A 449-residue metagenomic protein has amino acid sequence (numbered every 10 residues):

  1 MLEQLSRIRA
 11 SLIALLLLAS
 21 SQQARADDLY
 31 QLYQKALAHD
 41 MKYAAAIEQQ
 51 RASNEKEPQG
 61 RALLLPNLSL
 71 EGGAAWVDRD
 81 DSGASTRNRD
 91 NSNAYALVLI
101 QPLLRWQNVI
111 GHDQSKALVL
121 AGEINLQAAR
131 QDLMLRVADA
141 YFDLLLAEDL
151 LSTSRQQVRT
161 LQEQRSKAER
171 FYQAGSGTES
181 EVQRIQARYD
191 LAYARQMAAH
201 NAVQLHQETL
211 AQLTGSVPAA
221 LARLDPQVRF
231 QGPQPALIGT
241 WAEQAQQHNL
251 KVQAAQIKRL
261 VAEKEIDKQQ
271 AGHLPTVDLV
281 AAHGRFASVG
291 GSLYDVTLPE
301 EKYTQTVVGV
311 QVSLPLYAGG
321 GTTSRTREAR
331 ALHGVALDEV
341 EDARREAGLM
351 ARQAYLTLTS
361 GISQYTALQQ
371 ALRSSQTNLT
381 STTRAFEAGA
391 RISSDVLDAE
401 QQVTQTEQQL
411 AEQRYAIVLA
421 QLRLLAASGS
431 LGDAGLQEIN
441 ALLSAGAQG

Functional and structural regions predicted by a protein language model:
M1-L12: Bacterial N-terminal signal peptides that target proteins for export
E3, D132-Q246, T357, G361 (+3 more regions): Periplasmic alpha-helical coiled-coil/stalk elements that build and connect Gram-negative outer-membrane
A10-S20: Bacterial N-terminal signal peptides
A24-G73, Q101, V217-P218, L224-L260 (+4 more regions): Bacterial Sec-pathway N-terminal export signals of envelope proteins
R25, D78, Q409-G449: Acidic, low-complexity, intrinsically disordered peripheral segments
Q34-A44, R51-P66, L97-Q114, I124-Q131 (+8 more regions): A glycine-/polar-enriched beta->alpha junction
E71-L103, D225-P235, D267, V280-R325 (+1 more regions): Small/polar, glycine/serine/threonine/aspartate-rich low-complexity segments that form flexible
Y172-S176, F386-A390, A427: A short glycine-centered flexible hinge/capping loop motif at secondary-structure junctions
